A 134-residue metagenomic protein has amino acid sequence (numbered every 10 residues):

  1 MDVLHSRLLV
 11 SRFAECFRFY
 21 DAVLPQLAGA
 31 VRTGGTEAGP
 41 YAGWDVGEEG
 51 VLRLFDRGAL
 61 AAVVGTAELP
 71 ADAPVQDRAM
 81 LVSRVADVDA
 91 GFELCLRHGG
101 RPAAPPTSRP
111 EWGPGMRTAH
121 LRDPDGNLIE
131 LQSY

Functional and structural regions predicted by a protein language model:
M1-H5, Q76-M80: Short, solvent-exposed beta-strand edge segments and adjacent coil->beta transition regions
L9-A59: Core segments of cupin and vicinal oxygen chelate
R12-A14, R78-P124: Vicinal oxygen chelate
G43-E48, L121-P124, Y134: Active-site beta-strand termini and strand-to-loop segments that position acidic
G47-E49, P74-R78: Short connector loops at helix/strand junctions that flank enzyme active sites, especially segments positioning acidic
R57, G113-P114, H120, L131-Y134: Short beta->alpha transition motifs characteristic of CBS
T66-A71: Short, P/G- and charge-enriched loop/turn segments at secondary-structure junctions
